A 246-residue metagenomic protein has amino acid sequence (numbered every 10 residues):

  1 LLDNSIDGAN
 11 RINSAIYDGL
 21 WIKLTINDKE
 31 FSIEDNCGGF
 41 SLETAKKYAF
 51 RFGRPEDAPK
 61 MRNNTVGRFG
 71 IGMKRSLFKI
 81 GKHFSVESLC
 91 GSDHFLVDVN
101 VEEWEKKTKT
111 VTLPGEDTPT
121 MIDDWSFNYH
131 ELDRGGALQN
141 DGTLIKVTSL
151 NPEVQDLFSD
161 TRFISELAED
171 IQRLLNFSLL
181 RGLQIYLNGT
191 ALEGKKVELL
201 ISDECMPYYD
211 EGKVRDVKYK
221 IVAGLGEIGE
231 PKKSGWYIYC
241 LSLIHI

Functional and structural regions predicted by a protein language model:
L1-N4, G72: Hydrophobic residues in the alpha-helical elements that line and stabilize the ATP-binding pocket of the HATPase_c
N4-C37: ATP-lid-like helix-loop hinge signature
N10, S41-E43, V147-S149, V154-D156 (+1 more regions): Short helix/loop capping segments that flank catalytic or ligand/cofactor-binding pockets
L24, H94-E103, V217-G224: Broad, structure-driven detector of short, well-ordered beta-strand segments within folded domains
I33-M61: Glycine-rich/acidic phosphate-handling loop/turn and adjacent ATP-lid/helix of nucleotide-binding kinase/ATPase domains
N36, L89, K196-V197: Surface loops and adjacent helix of pleckstrin homology
K60-G189: GHKL-type ATPase core
D160, A168-Q172, L180-I244: GHKL/Bergerat-fold ATPase module in large chromosome/replication-associated machines
